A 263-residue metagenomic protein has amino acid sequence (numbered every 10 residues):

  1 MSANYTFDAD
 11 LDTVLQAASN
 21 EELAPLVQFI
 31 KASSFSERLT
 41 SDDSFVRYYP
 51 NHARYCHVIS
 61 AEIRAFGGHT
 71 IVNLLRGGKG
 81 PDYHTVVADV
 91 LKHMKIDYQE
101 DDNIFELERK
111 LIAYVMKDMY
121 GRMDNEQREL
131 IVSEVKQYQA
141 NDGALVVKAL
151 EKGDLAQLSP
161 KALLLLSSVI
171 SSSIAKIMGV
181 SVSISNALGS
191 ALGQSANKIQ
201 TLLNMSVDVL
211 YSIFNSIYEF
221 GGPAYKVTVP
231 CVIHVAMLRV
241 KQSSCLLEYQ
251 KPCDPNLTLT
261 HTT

Functional and structural regions predicted by a protein language model:
M1-S133: N-terminal leader/propeptide segments of preproteins
R38, I71, Y98-D102, G143 (+3 more regions): Residue-level signal for secondary-structure boundary elements
F105-K117, E129, Q137-K161: Alpha-helical membrane-spanning segments of integral membrane proteins, especially the hydrophobic core of TM bundles
D142-L210: Transmembrane alpha-helical segments and their cytosolic interface motifs in multi-pass membrane proteins
A156, H261-T263: Short acidic DE-rich linear segments
V180-L259: Membrane-engaging insertion elements
